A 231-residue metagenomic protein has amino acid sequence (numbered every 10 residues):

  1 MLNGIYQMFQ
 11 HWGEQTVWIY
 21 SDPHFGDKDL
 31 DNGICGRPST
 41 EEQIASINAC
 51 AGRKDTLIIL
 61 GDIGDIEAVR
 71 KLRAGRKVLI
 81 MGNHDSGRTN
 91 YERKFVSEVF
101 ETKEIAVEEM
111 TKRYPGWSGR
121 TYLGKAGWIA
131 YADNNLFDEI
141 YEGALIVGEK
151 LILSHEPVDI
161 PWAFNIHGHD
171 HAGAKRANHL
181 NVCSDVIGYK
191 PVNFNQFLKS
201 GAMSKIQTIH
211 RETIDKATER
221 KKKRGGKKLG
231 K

Functional and structural regions predicted by a protein language model:
M1-K71, K205-G230: N-terminal active-site segment of His-dependent metallophosphoesterases
N3-H11, V17-I19, L57, K77-I80 (+4 more regions): A generic "structured core" feature
S21-F25, G61-D65, N83-D85, E156-V158 (+2 more regions): Active-site metal-binding loops of divalent metal-dependent hydrolases
G26-D29, I66-A68, S86-N90, I160-W162 (+2 more regions): Short catalytic/ligand-binding loop motif for oxyanion handling, primarily in non-cytosolic enzymes, centered on
G33-C35, L72-A74, R93-V96, H179-N181: Short, glycine/charged-enriched secondary-structure capping and boundary segments
A68-G75, G143: C-terminal-biased hydrophobic
G75-V96: Active-site HxH/HxHxD metal-binding segment of metal-dependent hydrolases
V78, S97-K222, K228: Conserved beta-sheet core of the metallophosphoesterase superfamily
